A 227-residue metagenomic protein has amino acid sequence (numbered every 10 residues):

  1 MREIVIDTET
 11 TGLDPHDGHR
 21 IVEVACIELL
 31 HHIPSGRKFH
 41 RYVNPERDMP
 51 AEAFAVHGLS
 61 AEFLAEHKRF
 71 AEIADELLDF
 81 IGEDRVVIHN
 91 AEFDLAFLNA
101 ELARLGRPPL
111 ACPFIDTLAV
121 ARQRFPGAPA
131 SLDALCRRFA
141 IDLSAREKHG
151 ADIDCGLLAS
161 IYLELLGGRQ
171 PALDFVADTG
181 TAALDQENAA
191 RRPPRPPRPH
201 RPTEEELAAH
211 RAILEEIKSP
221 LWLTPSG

Functional and structural regions predicted by a protein language model:
M1-C112, R122-P126, A134-H149: Conserved non-catalytic scaffold segment of RNase H-like nuclease domains
A74, P129-L132, L207-H210: Alpha-helix initiation and N-capping motif
R85-E92, F97, E101-L102, S131-R192: Acidic, Mg2+-coordinating catalytic module of metal-dependent nucleases/exonucleases that use a two-metal-ion mechanism
P126, H149-D152, R201-E204: Short, well-ordered coil↔helix boundary/capping segments
E164-G227: Acidic two-metal-ion nuclease catalytic site recognized across multiple nuclease folds, prominently DnaQ/RNase D-T
